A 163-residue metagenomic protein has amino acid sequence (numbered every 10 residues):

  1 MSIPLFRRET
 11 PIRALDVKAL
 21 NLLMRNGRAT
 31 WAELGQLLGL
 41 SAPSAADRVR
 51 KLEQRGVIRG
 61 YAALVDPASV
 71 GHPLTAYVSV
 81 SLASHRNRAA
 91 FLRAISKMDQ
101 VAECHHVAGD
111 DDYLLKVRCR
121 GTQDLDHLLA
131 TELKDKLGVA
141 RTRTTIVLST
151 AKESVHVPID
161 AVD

Functional and structural regions predicted by a protein language model:
M1-D163: A compositional/biophysical signature of low hydrophobicity enriched in polar/charged and small residues
